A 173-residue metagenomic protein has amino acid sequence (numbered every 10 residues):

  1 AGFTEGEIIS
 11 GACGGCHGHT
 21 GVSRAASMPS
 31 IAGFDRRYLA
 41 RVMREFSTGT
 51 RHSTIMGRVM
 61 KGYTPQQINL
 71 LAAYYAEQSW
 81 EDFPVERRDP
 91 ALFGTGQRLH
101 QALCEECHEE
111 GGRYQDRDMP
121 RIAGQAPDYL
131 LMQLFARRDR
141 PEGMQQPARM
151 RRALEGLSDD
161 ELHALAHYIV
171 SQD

Functional and structural regions predicted by a protein language model:
A1-S10, V22-S27, A76-H100, Q115: Electrostatic cytochrome c docking/interface patches
G2, I8, Y38-R41, I55-R58 (+6 more regions): Extracytoplasmic/secreted proteins, especially bacterial periplasmic and envelope-associated proteins
F3, G21-R51, G57-Y63, Q97 (+1 more regions): Gly/Gly-Pro-rich "capping" loops immediately C-terminal to redox-active cysteine motifs in periplasmic/lumenal
C13-T20, L71, Q101-E110, L165 (+1 more regions): The canonical Cys-X-X-Cys-His
V59-G62, N69-F93, E105-M119, A123: Accessory recognition modules or surfaces
K61-P84, D128-L131, R152-D173: C-terminal capping alpha-helices of c-type cytochrome domains
